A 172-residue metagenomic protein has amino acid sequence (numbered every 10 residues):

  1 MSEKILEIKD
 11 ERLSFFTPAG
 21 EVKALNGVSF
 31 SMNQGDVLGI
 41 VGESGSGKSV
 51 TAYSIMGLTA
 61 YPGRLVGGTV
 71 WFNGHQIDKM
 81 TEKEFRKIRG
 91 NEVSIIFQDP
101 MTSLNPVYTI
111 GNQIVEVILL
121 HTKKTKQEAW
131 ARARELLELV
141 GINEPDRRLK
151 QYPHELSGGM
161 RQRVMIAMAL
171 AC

Functional and structural regions predicted by a protein language model:
M1-C172: ABC transporter nucleotide-binding domains
